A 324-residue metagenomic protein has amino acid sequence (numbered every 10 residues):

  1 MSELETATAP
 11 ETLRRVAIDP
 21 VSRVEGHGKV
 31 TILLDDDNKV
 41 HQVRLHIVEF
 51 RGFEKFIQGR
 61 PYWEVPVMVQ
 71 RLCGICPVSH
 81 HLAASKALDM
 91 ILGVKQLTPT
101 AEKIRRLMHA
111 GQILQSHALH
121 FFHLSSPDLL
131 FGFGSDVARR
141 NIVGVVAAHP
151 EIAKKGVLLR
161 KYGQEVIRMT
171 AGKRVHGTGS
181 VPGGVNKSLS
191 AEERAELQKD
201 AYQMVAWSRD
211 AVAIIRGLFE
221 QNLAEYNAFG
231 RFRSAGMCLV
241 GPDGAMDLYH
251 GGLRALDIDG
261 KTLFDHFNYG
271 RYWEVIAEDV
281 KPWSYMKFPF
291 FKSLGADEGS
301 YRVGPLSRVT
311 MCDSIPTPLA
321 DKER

Functional and structural regions predicted by a protein language model:
S2-R324: Active-site bordering "gate/hinge" segments that shape substrate access to catalytic or cofactor-binding pockets
